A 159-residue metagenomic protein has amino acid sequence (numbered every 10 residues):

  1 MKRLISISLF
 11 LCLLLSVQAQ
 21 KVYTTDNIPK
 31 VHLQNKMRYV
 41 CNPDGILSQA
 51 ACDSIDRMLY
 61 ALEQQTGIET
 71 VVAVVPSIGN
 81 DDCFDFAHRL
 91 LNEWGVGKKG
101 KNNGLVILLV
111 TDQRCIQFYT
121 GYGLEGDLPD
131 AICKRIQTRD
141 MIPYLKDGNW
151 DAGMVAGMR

Functional and structural regions predicted by a protein language model:
M1-T24: Bacterial Sec-dependent N-terminal signal peptides
Q20-R159: Folded, non-transmembrane soluble domains that reside on the lumenal/extracytoplasmic side of membranes
